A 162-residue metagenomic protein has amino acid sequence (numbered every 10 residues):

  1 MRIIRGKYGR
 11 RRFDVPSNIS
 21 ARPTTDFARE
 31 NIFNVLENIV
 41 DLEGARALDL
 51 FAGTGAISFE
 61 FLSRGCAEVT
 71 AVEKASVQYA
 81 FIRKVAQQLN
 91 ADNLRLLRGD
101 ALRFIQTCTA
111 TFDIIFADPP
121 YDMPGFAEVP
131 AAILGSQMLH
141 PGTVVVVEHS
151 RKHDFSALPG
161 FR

Functional and structural regions predicted by a protein language model:
M1-R162: Class I S-adenosyl-L-methionine-dependent methyltransferase catalytic core
